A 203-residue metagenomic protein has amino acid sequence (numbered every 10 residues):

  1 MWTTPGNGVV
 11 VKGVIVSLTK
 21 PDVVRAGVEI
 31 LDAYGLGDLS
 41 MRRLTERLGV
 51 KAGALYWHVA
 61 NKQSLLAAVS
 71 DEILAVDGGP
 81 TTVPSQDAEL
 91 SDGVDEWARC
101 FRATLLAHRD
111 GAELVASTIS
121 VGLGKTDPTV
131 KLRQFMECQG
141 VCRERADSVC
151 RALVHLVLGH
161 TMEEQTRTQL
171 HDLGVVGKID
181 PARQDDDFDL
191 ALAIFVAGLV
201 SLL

Functional and structural regions predicted by a protein language model:
M1-L18, E29, T82-S85: N-terminal intrinsically disordered/low-complexity leader segments
M1-V10, C138, T166-L203: C-terminal peripheral helix-coil segments that are non-catalytic and often amphipathic
D22, A26, I30-S64, A68: Helix-turn-helix
V59, V69-S70, C150, V157: DNA major-groove recognition helix of helix-turn-helix
D71-V76: Short, basic, alpha-helical segments at the C-terminal edge of helix-turn-helix-like DNA-binding modules
G79-T118, L123-G124, R143, C150-L153: Hydrophobic alpha-helical connector segments
T126-V176, L199-L203: Hydrophobic alpha-helical bundle segments that form small-molecule/ligand-binding pockets
